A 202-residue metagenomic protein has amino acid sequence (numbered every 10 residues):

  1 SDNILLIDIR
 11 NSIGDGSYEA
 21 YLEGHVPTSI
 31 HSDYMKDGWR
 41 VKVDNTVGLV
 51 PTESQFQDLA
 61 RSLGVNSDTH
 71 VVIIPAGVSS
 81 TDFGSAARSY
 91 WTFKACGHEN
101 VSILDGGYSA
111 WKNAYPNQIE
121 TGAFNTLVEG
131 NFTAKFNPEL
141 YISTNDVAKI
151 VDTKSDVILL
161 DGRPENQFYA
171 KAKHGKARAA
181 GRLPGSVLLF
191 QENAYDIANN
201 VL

Functional and structural regions predicted by a protein language model:
S1-L202: Cytosolic catalytic domains that perform sulfur/thiol-centered chemistry
